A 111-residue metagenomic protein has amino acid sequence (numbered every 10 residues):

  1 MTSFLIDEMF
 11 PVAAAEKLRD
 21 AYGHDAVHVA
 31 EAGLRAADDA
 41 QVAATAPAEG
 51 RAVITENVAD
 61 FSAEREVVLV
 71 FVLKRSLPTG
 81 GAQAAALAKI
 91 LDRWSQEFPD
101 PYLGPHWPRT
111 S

Functional and structural regions predicted by a protein language model:
M1-T2, S111: Intrinsically disordered, low-complexity and often Lys/Arg-enriched segments
S3-E49: N-terminal first-folded block
A15-E16, A63-R65, G81-A82: Short glycine-/acidic-enriched loop or helix-start segments at secondary-structure transitions that form or flank
G23-A26, V67-L73: Active-site regions of enzymes building and remodeling cell-envelope glycoconjugates
V29-A32, E56, L73, H106-P108: Conserved beta-strand termini and adjacent loop/short-helix elements that scaffold enzyme active sites in alpha/beta
G33, D60, S76-L77: Residue-level detector of flexible, active-site-proximal loop/helix-junction positions within diverse enzyme catalytic
D39, P47-R65: Acidic, metal-binding active-site segment of PIN/NYN-like and related structure-specific nucleases
L69-T110: C-terminal structural segments of small proteins and small subunits
